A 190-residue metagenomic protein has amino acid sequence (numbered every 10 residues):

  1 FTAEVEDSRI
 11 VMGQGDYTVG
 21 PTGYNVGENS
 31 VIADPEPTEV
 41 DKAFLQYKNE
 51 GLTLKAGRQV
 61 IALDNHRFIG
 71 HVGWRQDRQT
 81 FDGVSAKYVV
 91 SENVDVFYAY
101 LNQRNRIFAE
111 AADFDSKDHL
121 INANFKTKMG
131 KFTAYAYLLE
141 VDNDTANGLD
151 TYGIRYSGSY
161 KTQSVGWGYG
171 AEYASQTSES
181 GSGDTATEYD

Functional and structural regions predicted by a protein language model:
F1-I61, V84-V90, V94, I154-G170 (+1 more regions): Beta-barrel outer-membrane channel/assembly domains of diderm bacteria
M12-G13, N65, D144: Short Asp/Glu-rich motifs
G13-Y17, F68, E110, G183: Outer-membrane beta-barrel and related beta-rich outer-membrane complex signature in Gram-negative bacteria
Y24, A33-D34, L63-H66, R75 (+1 more regions): A short linear-motif detector with a strong N-terminal bias
Y24-N29, H66-I69, N105-I107: Extracytoplasmic loops and strand-loop junctions of Gram-negative outer membrane beta-barrel proteins
E39, I69, T80: Short acidic (Asp/Glu) patches
E50-L54, V72-D190: Signature for the C-terminal beta-barrel architecture of outer-membrane proteins
Q59, I69-W74: "Short basic amphipathic alpha-helical interaction patches in structured regions
